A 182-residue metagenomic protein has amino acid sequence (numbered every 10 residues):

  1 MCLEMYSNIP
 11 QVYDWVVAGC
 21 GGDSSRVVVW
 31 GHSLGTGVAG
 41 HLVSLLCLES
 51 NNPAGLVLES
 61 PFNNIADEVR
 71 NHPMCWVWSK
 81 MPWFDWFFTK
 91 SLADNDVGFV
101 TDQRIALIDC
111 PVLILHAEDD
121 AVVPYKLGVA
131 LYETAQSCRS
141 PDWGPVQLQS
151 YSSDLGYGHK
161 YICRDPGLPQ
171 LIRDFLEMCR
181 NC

Functional and structural regions predicted by a protein language model:
M1-C20: Alpha/beta-hydrolase active-site loop
G21-S33: Alpha/beta-hydrolase fold nucleophile elbow
V29-G31, E59, L115: Short beta-strand immediately N-terminal to the catalytic nucleophile in serine-hydrolase-like folds
G31-H41, V122: Glycine-rich nucleophile elbow surrounding the catalytic serine of serine-hydrolase chemistry
H41-R104, C110, K160-R164: Hydrolase active-site cap/lid region
L107-D109, I114-H116, D120: Short beta-strand/loop motif that positions the catalytic acidic residue of the alpha/beta-hydrolase fold
Y125, V129-E133, S137-C182: C-terminal catalytic histidine-bearing segment of alpha/beta-hydrolase fold enzymes
